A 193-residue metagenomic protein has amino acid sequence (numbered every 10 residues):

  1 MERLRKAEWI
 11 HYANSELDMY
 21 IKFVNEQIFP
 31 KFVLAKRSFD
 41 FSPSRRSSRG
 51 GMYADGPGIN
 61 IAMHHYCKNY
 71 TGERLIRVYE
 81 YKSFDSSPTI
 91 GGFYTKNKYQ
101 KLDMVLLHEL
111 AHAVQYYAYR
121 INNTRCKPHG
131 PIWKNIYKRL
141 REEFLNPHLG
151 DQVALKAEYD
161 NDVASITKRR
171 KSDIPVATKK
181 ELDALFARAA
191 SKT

Functional and structural regions predicted by a protein language model:
L4-Q100, R120-T193: Metalloprotease/metallohydrolase-associated module, dominated by Zn2+-dependent proteases
M104-Y117: Active-site recognition of the HExxH zinc-binding catalytic motif
